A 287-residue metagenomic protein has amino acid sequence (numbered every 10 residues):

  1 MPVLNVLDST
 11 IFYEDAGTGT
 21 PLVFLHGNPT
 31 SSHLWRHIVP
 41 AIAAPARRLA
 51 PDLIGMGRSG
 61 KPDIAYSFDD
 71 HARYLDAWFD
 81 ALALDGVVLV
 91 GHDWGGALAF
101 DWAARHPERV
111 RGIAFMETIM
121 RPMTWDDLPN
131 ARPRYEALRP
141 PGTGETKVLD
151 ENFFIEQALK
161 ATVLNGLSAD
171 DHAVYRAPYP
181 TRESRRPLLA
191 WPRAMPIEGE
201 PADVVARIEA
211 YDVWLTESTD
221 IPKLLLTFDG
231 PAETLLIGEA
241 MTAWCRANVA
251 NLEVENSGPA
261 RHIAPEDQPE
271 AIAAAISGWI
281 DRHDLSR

Functional and structural regions predicted by a protein language model:
M1-P2: Short, hydrophobic/aromatic-rich segments at coil-to-beta transitions
V6-D15: A short loop-to-beta-strand scaffold at the N-terminal edge of the catalytic core in hydrolase folds
T10-I11, L34, L49, M56-V90 (+4 more regions): Flexible "cap/lid" subdomain of the alpha/beta-hydrolase fold that forms the substrate-access gate
E14-R58: Conserved HGGG/HGGXW glycine-rich cap/lid loop of the alpha/beta-hydrolase fold
P21, S31, F154, S184 (+1 more regions): Short phosphate-engaging motifs
A260-P269, A273: Catalytic histidine-centered segment of alpha/beta-hydrolase-like enzymes
